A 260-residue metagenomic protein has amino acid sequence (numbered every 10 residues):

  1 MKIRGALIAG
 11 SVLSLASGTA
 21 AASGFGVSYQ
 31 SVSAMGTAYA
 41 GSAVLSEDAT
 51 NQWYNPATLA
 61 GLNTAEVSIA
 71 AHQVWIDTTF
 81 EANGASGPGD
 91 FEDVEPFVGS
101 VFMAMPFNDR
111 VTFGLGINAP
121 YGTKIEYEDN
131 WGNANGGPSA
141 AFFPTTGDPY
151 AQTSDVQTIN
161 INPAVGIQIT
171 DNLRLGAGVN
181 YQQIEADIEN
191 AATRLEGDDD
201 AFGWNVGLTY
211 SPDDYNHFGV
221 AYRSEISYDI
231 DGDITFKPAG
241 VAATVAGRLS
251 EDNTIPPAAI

Functional and structural regions predicted by a protein language model:
M1-A22: Gram-negative bacterial Sec-dependent N-terminal signal peptides
A20, V32-Y39, E47-A49, Y54: Residue-level signal for pocket-adjacent positions within structured domains
A22-S23, A71: Boundary of Sec targeting at the N-terminus
S23-A38, S42, F80-P88, V94-I260: Outer-membrane beta-barrel porins/channels
Y39-S42, E66-D77: Short strand-turn segments of transmembrane beta-barrel domains in outer membranes, especially the first one or two
S42-E47, Q52-A65, M103-F107: Outer-membrane beta-barrel pore proteins
